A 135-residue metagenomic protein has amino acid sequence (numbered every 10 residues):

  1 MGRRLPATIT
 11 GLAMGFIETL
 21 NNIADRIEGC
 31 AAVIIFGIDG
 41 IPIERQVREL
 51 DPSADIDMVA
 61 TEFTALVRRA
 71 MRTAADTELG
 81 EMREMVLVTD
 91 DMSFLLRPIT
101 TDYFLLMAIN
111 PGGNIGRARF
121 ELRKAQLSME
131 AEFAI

Functional and structural regions predicted by a protein language model:
G2-A32, I38-I135: Acidic, low-complexity cytosolic segments
